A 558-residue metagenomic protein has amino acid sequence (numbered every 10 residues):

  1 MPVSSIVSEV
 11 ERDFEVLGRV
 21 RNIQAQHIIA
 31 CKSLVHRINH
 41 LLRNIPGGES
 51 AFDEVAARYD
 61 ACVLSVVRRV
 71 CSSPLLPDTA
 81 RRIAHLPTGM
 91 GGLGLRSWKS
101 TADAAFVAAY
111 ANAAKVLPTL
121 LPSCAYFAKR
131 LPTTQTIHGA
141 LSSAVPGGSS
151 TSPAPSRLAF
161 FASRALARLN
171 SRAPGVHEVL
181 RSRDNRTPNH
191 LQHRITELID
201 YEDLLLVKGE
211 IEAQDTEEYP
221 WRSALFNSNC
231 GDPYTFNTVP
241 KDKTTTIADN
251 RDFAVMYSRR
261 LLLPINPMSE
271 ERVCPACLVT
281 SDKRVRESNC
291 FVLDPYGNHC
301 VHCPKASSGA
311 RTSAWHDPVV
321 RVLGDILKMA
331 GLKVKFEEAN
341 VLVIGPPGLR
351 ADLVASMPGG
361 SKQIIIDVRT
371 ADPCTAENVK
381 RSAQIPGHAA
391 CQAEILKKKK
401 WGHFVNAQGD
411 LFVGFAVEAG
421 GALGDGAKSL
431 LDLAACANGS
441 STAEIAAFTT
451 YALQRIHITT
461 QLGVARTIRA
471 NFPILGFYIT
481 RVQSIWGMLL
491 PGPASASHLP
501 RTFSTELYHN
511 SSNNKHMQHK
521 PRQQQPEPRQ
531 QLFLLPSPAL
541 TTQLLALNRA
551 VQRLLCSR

Functional and structural regions predicted by a protein language model:
M1-Y508, L547: Nucleic-acid-interacting cores, centered on viral/eukaryotic replication and modification enzymes
L499-T502, N514, P538-A539: Low-complexity intrinsically disordered segments
L507, H516-L532, L544, R553: Cationic, low-complexity basic patches in intrinsically disordered or flexible, solvent-exposed regions
S511: Post-transcriptional modification and biogenesis factors for structured RNAs of the translation apparatus
P538-A539, A546-R549: Compositionally biased intrinsically disordered regions enriched in polar/charged residues
